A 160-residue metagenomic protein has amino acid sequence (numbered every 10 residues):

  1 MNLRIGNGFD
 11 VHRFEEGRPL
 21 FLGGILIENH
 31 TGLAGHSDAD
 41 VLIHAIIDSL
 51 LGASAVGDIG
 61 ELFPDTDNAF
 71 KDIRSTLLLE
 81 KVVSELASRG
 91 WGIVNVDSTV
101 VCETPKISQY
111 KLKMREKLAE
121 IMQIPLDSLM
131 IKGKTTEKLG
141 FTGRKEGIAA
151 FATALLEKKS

Functional and structural regions predicted by a protein language model:
M1-N2, S160: Short, low-complexity, intrinsically disordered N-terminal peptides in bacterial proteins
N2-L112, M122: RNase III-family endoribonuclease catalytic core
F21, K113-M114, R144-G147: Short, glycine/charged-enriched secondary-structure capping and boundary segments
D97-K106, L112-T142: Short, conserved loop-to-beta-strand elements that form functional interface hotspots
T142-S160: C-terminal edge-of-domain segments
